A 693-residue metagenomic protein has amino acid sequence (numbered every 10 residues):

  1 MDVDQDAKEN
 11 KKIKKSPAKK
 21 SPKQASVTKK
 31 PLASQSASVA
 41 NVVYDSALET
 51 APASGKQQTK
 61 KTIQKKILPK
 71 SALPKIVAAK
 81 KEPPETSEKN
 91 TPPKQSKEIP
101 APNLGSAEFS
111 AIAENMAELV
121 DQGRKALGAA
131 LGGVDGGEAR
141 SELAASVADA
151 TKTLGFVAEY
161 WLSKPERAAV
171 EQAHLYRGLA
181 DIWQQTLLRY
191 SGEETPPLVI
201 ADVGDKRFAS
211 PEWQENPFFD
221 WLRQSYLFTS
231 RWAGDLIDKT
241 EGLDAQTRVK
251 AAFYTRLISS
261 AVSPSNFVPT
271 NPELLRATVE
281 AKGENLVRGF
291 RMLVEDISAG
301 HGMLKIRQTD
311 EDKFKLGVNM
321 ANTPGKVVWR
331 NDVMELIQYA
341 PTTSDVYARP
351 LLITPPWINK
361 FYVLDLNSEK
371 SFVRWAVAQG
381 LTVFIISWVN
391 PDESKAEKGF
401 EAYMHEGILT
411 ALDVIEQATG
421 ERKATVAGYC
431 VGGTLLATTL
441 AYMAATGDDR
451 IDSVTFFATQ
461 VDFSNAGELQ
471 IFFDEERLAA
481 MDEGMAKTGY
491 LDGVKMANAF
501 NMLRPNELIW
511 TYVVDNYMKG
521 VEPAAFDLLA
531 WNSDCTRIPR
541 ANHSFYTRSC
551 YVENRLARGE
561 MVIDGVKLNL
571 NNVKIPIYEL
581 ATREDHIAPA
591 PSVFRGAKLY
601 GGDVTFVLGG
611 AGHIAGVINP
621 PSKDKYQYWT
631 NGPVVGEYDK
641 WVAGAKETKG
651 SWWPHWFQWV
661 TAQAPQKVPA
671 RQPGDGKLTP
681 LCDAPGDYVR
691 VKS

Functional and structural regions predicted by a protein language model:
M1-V333, V346-Y347, F384, G596 (+4 more regions): Amphipathic, low-complexity, repeat-rich surface-exposed segments
T240-A277, Q417, E421, T439-H543 (+1 more regions): Alpha/beta-hydrolase-fold enzymes
Y347-P356: Short beta-strand element of the alpha/beta-hydrolase
D365-V383: Short amphipathic alpha-helix adjacent to the substrate-entry channel of hydrolases
E397-A418: Alpha/beta-hydrolase active-site loop
A418-V431: Alpha/beta-hydrolase fold nucleophile elbow
E579-A581: Short beta-strand/loop motif that positions the catalytic acidic residue of the alpha/beta-hydrolase fold
P589-L599, G610: Short alpha-helix in the alpha/beta-hydrolase fold that links the catalytic acid
